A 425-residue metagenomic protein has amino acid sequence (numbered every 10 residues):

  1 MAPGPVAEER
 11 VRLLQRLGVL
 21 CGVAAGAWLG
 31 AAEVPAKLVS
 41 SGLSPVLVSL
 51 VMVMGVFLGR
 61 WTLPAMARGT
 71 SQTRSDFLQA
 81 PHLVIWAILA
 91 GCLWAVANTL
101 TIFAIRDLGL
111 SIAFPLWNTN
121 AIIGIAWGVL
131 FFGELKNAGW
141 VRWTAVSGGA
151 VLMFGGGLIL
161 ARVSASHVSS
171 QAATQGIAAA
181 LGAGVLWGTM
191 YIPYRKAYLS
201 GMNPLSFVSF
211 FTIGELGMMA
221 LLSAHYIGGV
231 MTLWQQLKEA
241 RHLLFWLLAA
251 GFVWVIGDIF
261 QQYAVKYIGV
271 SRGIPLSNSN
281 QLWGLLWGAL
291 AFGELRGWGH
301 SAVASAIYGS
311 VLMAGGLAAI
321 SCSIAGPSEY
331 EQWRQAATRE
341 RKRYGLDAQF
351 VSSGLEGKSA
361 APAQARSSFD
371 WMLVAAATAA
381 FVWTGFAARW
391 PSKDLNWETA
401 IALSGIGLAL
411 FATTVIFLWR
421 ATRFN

Functional and structural regions predicted by a protein language model:
M1-N425: Polytopic alpha-helical membrane proteins, predominantly small-molecule transporters/carriers
